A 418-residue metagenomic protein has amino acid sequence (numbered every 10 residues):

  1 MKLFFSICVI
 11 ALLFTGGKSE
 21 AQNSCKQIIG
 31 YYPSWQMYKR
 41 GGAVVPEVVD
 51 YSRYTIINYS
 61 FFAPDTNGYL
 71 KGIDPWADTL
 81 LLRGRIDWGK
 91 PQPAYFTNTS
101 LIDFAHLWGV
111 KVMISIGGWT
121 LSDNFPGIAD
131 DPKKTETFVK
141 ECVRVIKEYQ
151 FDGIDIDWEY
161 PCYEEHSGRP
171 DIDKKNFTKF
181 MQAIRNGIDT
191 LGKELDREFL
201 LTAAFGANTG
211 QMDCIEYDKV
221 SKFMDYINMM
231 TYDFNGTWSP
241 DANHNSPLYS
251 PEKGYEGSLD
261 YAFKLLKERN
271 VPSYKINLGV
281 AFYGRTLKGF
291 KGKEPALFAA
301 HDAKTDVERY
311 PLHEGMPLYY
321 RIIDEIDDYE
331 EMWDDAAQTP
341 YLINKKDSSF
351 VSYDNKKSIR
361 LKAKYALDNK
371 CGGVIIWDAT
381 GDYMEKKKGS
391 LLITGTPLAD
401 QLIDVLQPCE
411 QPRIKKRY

Functional and structural regions predicted by a protein language model:
M1-N23: Bacterial Sec-dependent N-terminal signal peptides
Q22-I146, Y163, I172, M181 (+1 more regions): Glycan-recognition patch characteristic of GH18 chitinases/ENGases and related GlcNAc/peptidoglycan-binding proteins
C25-K26, R53-T55, W108-V112, Q150-D152 (+4 more regions): Short, well-ordered coil/turn segments that N-cap beta-strands
S34-Y38, F61-T66, G118-D123, G153 (+6 more regions): Solvent-exposed loop/turn segments at secondary-structure junctions within structured extracellular/periplasmic domains
R53-Y54, Y59-K90, A94, N235-W238 (+3 more regions): Glycan-binding loop/region signatures in secreted carbohydrate-active enzymes
I57, I114, I156, I184 (+4 more regions): Conserved, mostly hydrophobic/aromatic
L70-Q92, P161-P317, R321: Substrate-binding surface in catalytic domains of secreted glycosidases
D130-D155, F180-G187, M212-F223: An active-site-proximal structural segment forming one wall of the substrate-binding cleft that immediately precedes
